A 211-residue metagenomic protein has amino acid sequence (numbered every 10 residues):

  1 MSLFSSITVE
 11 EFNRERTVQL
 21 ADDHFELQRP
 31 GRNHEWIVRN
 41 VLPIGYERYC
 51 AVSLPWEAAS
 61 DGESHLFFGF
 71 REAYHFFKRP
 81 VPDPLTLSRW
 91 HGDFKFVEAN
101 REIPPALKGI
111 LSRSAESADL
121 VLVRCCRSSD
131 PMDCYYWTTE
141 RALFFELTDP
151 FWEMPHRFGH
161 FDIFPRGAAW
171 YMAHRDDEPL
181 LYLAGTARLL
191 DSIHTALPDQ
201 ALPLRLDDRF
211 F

Functional and structural regions predicted by a protein language model:
M1-F211: Acidic, proline/glycine-rich low-complexity IDRs
